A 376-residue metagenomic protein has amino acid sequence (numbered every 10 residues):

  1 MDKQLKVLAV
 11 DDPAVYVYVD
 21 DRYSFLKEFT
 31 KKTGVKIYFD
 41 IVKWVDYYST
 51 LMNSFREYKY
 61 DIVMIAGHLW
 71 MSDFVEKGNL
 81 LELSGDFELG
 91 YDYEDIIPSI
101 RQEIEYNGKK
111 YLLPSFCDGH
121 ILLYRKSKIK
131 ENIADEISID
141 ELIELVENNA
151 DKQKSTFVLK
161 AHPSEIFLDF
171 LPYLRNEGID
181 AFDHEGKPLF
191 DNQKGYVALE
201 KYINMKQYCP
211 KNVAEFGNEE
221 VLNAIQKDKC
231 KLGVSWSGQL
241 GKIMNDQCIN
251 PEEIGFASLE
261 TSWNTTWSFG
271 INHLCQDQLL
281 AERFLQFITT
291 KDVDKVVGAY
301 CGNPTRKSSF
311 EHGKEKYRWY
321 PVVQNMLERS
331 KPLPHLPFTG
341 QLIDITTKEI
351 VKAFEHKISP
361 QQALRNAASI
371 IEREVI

Functional and structural regions predicted by a protein language model:
M1-W70, Q362, I370-I376: Conserved N-terminal structural module of periplasmic/extracytoplasmic solute-binding proteins
H68-I121, E253-I254: Hinge/lid segment of periplasmic solute-binding proteins
W70, K201-Q276: Extracytoplasmic/periplasmic substrate-binding proteins
G85-D95, A161-S164, I179-A198, N245-I249 (+2 more regions): Short, solvent-exposed loop/beta-turn-alpha elements that line the ligand-binding surface or hinge of extracytoplasmic
Y111-P114, H120, E141-P188, C230: Extracytoplasmic/periplasmic solute-binding protein
V146, E185-E215: Glycine-centered hinge/linker elements that transmit conformational signals in sensory and ligand-binding systems
G217, W267-N303: Bilobed periplasmic-binding protein/Venus flytrap-like ligand-binding cleft at the lobe interface of extracytoplasmic
P251, G298-K348, K352: Long, aromatic- and glycine/proline-rich binding clefts that accommodate carbohydrate-like moieties
